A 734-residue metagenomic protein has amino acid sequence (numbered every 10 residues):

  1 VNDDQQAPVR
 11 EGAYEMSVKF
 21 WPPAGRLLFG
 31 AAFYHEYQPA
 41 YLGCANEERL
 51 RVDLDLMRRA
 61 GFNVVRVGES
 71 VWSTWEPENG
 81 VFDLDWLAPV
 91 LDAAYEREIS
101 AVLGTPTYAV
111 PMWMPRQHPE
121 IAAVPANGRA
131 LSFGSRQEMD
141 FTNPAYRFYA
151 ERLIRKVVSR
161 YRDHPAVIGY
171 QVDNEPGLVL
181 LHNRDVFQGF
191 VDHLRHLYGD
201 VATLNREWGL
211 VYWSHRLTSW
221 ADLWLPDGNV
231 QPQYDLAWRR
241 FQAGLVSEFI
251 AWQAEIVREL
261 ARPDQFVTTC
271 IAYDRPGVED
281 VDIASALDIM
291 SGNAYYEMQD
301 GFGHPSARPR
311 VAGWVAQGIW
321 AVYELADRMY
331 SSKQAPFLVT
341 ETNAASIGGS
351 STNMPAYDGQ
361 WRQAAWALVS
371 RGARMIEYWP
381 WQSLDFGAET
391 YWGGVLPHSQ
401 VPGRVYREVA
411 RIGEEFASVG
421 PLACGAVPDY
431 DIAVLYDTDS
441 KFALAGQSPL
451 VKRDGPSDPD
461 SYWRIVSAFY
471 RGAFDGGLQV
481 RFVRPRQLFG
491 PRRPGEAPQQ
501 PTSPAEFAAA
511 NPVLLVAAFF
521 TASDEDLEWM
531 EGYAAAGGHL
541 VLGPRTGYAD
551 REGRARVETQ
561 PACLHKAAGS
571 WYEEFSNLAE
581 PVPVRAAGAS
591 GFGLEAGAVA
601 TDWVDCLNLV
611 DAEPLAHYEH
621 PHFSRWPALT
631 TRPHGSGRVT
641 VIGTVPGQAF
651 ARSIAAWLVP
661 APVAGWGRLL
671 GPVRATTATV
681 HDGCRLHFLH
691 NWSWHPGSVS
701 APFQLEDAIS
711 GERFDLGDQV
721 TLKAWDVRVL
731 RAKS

Functional and structural regions predicted by a protein language model:
N2-V64, P77, L422: N-terminal carbohydrate-binding accessory modules
G25-F29, G61-N63, Y95-A101, D163-I168 (+7 more regions): Short, well-ordered coil/turn segments that N-cap beta-strands
F29-A45, S70-D85, S132-E151, E175-L180 (+6 more regions): The substrate-binding groove and active-site-proximal loops of carbohydrate-active enzymes, especially glycoside
A31, M57, V65, A94 (+8 more regions): Conserved, mostly hydrophobic/aromatic
A40-M57, A150-K156, A272-V281, Y357-A365: Short, acidic/polar
L50-G128, Q253-A261, T521: Aromatic-lined substrate-binding rim segments of carbohydrate-active enzymes
A126-A321: Polysaccharide-binding and catalytic clefts of secreted carbohydrate-active enzymes
M298, A307, V311-S734: Carbohydrate-binding surfaces of carbohydrate-active enzymes
